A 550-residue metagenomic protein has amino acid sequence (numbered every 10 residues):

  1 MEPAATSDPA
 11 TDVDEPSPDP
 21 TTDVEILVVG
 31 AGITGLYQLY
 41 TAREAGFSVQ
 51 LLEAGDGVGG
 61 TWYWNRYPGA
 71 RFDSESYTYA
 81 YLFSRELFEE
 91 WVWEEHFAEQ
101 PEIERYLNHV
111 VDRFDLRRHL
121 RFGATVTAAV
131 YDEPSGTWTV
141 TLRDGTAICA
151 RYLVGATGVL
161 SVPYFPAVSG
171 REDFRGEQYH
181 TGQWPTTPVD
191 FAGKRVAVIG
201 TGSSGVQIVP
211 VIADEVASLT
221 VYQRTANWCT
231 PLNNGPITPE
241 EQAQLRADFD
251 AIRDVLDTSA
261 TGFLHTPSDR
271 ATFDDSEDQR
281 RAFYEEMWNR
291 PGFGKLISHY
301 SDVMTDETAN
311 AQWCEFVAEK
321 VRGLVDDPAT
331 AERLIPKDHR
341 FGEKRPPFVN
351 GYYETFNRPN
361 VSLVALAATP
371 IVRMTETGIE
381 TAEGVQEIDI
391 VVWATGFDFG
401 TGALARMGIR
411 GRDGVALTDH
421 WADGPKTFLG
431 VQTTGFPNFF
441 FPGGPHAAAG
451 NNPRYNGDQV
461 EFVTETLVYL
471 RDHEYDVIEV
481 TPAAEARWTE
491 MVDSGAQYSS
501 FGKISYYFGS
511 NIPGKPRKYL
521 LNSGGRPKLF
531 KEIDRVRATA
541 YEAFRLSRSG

Functional and structural regions predicted by a protein language model:
E2-V24, A31, L36, Y40-E172 (+4 more regions): N-terminal FAD-binding dinucleotide-binding subdomain shared by FAD-dependent oxidases/monooxygenases
T181-Q183: Active-site glycine-rich loop that binds ribose-phosphate moieties when present
P185, V189-F191, V196-I199: A conserved hydrophobic secondary-structure block that centers on an alpha-helix together with its immediately flanking
V209: Ligand/cofactor pocket segment of small-molecule handling proteins
